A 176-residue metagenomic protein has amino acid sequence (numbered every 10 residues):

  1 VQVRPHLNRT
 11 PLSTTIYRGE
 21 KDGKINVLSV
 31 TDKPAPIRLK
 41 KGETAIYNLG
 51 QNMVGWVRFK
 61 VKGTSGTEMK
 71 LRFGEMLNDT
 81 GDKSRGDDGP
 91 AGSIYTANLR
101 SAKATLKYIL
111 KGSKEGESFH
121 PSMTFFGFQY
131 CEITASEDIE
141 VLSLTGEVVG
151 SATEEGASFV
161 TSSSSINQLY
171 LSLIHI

Functional and structural regions predicted by a protein language model:
V1-I174: Extracellular/oxidizing-compartment recognition motifs
